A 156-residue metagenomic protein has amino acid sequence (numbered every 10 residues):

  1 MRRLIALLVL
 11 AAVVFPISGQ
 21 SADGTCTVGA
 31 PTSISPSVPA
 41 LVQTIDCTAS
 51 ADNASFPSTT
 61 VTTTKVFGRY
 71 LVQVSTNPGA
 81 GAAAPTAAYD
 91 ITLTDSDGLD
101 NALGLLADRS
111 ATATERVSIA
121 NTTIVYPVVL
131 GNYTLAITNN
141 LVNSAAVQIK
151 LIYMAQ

Functional and structural regions predicted by a protein language model:
M1-L4: Positively charged n-region of N-terminal signal peptides that target proteins for export
L7-P16: Bacterial N-terminal signal peptides
Q20-Q156: Surface-exposed, low-hydrophobicity beta-strand/loop segments enriched in small/polar/acidic residues
